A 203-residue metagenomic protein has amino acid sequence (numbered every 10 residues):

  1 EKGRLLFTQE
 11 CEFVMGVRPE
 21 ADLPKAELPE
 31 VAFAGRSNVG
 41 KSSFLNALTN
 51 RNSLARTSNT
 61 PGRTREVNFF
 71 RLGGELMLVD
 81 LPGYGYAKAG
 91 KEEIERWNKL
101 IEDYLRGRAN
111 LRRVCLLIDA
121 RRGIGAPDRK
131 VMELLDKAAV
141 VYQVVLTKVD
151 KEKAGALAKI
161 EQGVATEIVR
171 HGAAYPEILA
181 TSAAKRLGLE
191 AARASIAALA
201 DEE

Functional and structural regions predicted by a protein language model:
E1-K88, A198-E202: Conserved G1/Walker A P-loop phosphate-binding module
T8-E20, K151-E203: Canonical P-loop GTPase G-domain recognition
R18, R63, L76, G83-Y86 (+3 more regions): Conserved nucleotide-binding/hydrolysis micro-motifs of P-loop NTPases
A21-L28, P61-N68, P82-R112, A120-L134: Switch II of P-loop NTPase G domains
A34, L117, S182: Active-site-adjacent beta-strand anchor residues
F44, V114-C115, A192: Hydrophobic packing within well-folded, soluble alpha/beta domains
N98-P176: Conserved C-terminal guanine-recognition region of P-loop GTPase G domains, centered on the G4
